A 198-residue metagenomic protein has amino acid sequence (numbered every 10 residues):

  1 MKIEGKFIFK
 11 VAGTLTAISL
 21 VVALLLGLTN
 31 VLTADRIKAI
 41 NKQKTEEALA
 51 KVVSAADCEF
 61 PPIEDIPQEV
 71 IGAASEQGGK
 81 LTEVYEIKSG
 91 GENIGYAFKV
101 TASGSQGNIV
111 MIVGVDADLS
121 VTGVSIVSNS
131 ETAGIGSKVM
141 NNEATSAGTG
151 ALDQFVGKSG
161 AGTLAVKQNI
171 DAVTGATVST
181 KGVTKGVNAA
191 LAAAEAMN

Functional and structural regions predicted by a protein language model:
K2-N198: Flexible, solvent-exposed loop/hinge segments and secondary-structure transition points
